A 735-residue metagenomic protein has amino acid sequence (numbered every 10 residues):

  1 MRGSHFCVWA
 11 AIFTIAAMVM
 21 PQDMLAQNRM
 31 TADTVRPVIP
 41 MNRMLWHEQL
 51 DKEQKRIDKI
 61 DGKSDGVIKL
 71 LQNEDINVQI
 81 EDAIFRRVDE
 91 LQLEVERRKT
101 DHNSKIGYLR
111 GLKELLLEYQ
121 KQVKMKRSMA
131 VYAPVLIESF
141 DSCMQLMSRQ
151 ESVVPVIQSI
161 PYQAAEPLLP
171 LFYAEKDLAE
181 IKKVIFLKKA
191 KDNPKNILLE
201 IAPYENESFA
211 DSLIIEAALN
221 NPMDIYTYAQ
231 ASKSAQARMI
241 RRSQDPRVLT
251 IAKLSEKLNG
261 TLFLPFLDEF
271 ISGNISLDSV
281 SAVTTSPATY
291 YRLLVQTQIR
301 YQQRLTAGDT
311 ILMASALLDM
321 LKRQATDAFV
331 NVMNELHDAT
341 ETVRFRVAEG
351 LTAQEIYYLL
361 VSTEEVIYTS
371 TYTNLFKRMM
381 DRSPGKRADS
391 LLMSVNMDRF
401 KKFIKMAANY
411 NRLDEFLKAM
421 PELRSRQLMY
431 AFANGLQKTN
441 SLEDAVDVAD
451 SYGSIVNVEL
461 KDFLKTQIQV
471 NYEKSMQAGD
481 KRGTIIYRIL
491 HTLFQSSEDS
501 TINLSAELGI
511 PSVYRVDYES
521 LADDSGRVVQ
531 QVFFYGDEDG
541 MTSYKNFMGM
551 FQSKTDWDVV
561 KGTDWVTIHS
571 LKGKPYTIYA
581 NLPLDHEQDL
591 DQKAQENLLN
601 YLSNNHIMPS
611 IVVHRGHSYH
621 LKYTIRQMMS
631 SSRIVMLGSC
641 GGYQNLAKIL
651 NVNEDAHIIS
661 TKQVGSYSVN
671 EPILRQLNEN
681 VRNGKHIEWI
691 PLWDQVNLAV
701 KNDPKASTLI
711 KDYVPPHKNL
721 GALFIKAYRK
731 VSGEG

Functional and structural regions predicted by a protein language model:
M1-N28: Bacterial Sec-dependent N-terminal signal peptides
T31-I404: Long, solvent-exposed N-terminal ectodomains/accessory regions that are displayed to the extracellular/lumenal milieu
D75, V532-F533, D539-L602: Functional beta-strand-loop-alpha-helix junction segments that form "active/interaction loops" within catalytic
Y357, D381, G385-V566: Non-catalytic propeptide/linker segments at domain boundaries
V513-D517, K561-T567, N597-L598, H620-Y623 (+1 more regions): Alpha-helical scaffolding within the catalytic cores of extracellular/periplasmic polymer-degrading hydrolases
D585-E596, N600-N604, I687-P704: Extended, charge-rich low-complexity interaction segments
N604-H686: Catalytic cores of nucleophile-dependent amide-cleaving enzymes
W689-G735: Caspase-like cysteine protease fold
